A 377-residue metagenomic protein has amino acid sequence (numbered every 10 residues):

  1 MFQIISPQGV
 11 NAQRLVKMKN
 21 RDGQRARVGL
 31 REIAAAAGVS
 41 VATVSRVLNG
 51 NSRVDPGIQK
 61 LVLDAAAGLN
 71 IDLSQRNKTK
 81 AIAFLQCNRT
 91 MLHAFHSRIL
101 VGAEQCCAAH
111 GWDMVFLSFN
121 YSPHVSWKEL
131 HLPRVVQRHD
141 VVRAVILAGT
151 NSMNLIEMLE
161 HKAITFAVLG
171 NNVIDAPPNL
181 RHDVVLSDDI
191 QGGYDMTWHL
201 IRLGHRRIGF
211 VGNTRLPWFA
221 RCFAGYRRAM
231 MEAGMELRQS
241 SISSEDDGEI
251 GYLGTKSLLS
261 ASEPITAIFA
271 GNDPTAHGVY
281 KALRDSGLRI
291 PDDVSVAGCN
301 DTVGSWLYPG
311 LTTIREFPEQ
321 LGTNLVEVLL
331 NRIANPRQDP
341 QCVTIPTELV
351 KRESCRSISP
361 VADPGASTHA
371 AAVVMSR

Functional and structural regions predicted by a protein language model:
M1-R25, A81-W198, R202, L258-S260 (+1 more regions): Alpha-helical recognition/docking segments in bacterial nutrient-uptake and carbohydrate-utilization systems
M1-T79, A372-R377: N-terminal helix-turn-helix DNA-binding module of bacterial transcription factors
I4, G23, R238, G254-R377: Flexible loop/turn connectors
S40, D72, A108-D113, T165 (+3 more regions): Residue-level detector of anion-binding/catalytic polar loops
A65, G102-C106, M158, R221-A233 (+1 more regions): Alpha-helical structural signal in soluble globular domains
C87-R98, F116-K128, V184-D195, V211-K256 (+5 more regions): Hinge/beta->alpha junction and helix N-cap segments in small-molecule ligand-binding domains
